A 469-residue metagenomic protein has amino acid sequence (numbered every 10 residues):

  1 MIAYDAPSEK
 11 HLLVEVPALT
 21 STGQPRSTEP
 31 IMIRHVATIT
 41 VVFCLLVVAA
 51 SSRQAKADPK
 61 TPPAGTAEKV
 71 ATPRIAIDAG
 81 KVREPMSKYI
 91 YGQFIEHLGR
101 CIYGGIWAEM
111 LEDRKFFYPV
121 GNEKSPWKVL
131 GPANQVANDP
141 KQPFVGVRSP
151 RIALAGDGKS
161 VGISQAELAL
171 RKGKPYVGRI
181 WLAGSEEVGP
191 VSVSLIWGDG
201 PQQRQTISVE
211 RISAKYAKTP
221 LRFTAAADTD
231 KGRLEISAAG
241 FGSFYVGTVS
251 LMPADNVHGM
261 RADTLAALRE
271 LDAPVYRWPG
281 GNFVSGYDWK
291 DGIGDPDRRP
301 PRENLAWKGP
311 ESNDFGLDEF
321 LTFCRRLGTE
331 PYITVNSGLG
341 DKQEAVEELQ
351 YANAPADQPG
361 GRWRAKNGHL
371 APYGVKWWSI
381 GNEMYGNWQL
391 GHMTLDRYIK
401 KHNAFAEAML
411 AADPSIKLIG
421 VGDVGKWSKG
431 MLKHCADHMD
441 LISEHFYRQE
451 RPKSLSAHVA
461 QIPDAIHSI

Functional and structural regions predicted by a protein language model:
R26-T40: Bacterial N-terminal signal peptides that target proteins for export
T38-A49: Bacterial N-terminal signal peptides
A49-P59: Boundary at the C-terminal end of the N-terminal hydrophobic targeting segment
D58-N313, E330, G340, V346 (+2 more regions): Extracellular and organelle-lumenal recognition/adhesion modules and their flexible linkers in secreted
T72-K81, A133-N138, G259-D263, S312-F320 (+2 more regions): Alpha-helical scaffolding within the catalytic cores of extracellular/periplasmic polymer-degrading hydrolases
G232-I236, G240, T394-I469: Noncatalytic carbohydrate-binding groove/subsite architecture in carbohydrate-active enzymes
L268-R269, R325, K366-Y373, L432-H438: Acidic (Asp/Glu)-rich catalytic clusters
P279-G280, P359-M393, H445-R448: Active-site groove signature of glycoside hydrolases
